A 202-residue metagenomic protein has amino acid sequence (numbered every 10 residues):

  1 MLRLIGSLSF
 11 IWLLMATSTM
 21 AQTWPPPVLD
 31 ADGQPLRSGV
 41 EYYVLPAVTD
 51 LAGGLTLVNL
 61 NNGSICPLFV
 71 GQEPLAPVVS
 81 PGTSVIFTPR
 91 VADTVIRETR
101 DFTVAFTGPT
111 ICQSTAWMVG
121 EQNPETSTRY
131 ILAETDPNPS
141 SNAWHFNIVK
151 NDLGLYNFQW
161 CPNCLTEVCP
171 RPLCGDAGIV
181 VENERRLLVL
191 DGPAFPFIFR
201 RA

Functional and structural regions predicted by a protein language model:
L2-F10, L14-M15, T19-T56, N62-S64 (+3 more regions): Extracellular glycan/ECM-engagement signal in secreted proteins
C66-A116: Structured domain cores in non-transmembrane regions
